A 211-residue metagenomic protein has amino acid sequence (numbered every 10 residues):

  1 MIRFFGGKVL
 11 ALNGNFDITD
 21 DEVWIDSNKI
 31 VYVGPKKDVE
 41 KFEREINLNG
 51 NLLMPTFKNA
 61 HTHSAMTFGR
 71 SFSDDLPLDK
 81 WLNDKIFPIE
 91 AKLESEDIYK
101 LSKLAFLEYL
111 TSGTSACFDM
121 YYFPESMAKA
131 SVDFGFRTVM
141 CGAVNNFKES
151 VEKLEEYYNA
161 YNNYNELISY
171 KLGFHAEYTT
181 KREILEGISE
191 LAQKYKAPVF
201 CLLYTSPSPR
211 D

Functional and structural regions predicted by a protein language model:
M1-E40, N51-L52: N-terminal metal-binding scaffold of metallo-dependent hydrolase/deaminase domains
I2-G6, V39-K80, K103, L107-T111: Replace "His-x-His-based motif
G7, V23, N28, G50 (+4 more regions): Divalent metal-coordination and catalytic microenvironments
A60, T138-M140, Y170-F174, V199-C201: Hydrophobic faces of well-ordered beta-strands that scaffold small-molecule active sites in alpha/beta enzyme cores
R70-G135, E155-Y164: Alpha-helical scaffold segments that flank or form the walls of functional sites
Y122-F123, A143-N146, H175-E177: Active-site beta-loop-alpha junctions enriched in small/polar residues
F174-L185: Active-site glycine- and acidic-residue-rich loops that bind and position anionic ligands or nucleotide-like cofactors
Y204-D211: Conserved small/polar residues in nucleotide/adenosyl-binding loops
